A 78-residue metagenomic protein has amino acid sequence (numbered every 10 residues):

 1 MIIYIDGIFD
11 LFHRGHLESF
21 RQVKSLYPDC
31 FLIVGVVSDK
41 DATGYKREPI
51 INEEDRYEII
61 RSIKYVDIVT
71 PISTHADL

Functional and structural regions predicted by a protein language model:
M1-L78: Nucleotidyltransferase catalytic core that binds NTPs
